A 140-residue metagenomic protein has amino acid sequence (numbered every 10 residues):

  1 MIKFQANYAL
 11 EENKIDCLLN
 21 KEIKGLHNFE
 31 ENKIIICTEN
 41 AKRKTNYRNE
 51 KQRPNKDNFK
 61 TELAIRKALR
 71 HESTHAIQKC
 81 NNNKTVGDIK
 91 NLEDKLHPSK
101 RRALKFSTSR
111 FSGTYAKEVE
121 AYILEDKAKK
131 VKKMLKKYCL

Functional and structural regions predicted by a protein language model:
M1-A9, P54-K60, S73: Long, contiguous secondary-structure blocks with strong helical propensity
M1-E39, K105: Predominantly extracellular/secreted Zn2+-dependent metalloproteases
I35-I36, A76-Q78, I123: Structural recognition of the beta-strand scaffold that forms the well-ordered cores of secreted hydrolase catalytic
N40-A68: Short pre-active-site segment immediately N-terminal to the catalytic Zn-binding motif
N58-R70, K79, T114-E118: Solvent-exposed, acidic/flexible segments
R66, R70, T74, Y122-D126: Non-transmembrane alpha-helical segments in soluble domains of secreted/periplasmic/extracellular proteins
E72-I89: Catalytic Zn2+-binding segment of zinc metalloproteases
D88-L140: Metalloprotease/metallohydrolase-associated module, dominated by Zn2+-dependent proteases
